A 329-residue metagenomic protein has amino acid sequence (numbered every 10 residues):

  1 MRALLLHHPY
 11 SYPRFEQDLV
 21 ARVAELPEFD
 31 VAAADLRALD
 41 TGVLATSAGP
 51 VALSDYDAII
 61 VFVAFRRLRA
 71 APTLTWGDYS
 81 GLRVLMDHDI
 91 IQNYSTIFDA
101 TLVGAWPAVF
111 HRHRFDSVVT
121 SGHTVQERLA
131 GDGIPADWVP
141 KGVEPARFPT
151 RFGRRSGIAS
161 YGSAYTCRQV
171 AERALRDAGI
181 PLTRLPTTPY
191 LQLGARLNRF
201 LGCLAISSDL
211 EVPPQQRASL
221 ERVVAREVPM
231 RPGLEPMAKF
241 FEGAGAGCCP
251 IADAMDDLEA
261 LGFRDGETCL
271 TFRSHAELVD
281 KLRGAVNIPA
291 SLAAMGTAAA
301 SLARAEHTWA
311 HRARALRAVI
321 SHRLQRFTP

Functional and structural regions predicted by a protein language model:
M1-A48, S54, F62-L74, I90-G262: Nucleotide-sugar donor-binding catalytic core of glycosyltransferases
S80-V84: Short beta-strand/loop segments at the ligand-binding rim of alpha/beta enzyme cores
C269-H275, G284-P289: Conserved acidic donor-binding segment of nucleotide-sugar-dependent glycosyltransferases
L278: Catalytic phosphate/metal-binding cores of nucleic-acid and nucleotide-processing enzymes, i.e., regions that mediate
N287-I320, Q325: A charged, aromatic-enriched C-terminal amphipathic alpha-helix characteristic of glycosyltransferases across folds
